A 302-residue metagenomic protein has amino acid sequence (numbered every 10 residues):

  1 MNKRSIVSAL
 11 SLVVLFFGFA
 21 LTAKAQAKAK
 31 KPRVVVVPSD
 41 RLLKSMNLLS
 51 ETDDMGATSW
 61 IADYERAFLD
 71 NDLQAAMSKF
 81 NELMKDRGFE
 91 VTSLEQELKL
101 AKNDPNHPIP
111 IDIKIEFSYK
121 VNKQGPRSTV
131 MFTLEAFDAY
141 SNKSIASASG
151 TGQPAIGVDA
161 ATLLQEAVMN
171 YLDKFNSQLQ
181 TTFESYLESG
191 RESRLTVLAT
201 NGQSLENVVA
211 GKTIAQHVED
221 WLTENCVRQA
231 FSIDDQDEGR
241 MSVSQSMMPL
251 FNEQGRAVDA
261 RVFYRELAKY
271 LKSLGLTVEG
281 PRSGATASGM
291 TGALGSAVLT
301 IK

Functional and structural regions predicted by a protein language model:
M1-L10: Bacterial N-terminal signal peptides that target proteins for export
A9-G18: Bacterial N-terminal signal peptides
K24-R87, Q180-M248, L276, G280-T291 (+1 more regions): A structural "domain/chain start" motif
K30-R33, R87, I109-I111, S128-T133 (+3 more regions): Envelope-exposed proteins and targeting segments
W60-L69, F137-D173: Short secondary-structure boundary motifs at beta->alpha junctions and helix caps
Q74, S78-V121, S242-Y270: Short, solvent-exposed, polar/charged sequence segments at loop or secondary-structure edges
M77, N81, V168, L172 (+6 more regions): Extracytoplasmic/secreted envelope proteins and their assembly/folding machinery, especially bacterial periplasmic
I113-I156, S288-K302: Amphipathic beta-strand/beta-sheet edge segments enriched in Tyr/Trp
